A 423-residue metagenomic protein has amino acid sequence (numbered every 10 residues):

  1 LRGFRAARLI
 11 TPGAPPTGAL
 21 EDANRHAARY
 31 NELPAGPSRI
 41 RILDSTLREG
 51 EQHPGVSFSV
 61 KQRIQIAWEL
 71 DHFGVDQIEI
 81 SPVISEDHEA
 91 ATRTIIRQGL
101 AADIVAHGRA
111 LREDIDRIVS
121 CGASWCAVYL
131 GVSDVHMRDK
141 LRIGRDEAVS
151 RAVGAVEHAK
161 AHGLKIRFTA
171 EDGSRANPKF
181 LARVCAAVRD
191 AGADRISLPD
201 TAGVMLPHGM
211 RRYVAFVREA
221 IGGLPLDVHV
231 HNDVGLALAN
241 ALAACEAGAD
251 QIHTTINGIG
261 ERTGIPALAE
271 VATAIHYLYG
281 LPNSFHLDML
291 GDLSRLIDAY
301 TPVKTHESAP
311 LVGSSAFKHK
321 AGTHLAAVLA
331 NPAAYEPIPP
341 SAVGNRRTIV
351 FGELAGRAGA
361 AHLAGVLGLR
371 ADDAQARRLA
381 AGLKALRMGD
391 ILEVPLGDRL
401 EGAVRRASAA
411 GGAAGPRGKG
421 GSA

Functional and structural regions predicted by a protein language model:
G3-I40, D44-T46, G280-A423: A mid-to-C-terminal "edge-of-domain" accessory segment
I42, E49-Q77, T92-T94, Q98 (+2 more regions): Alpha/beta enzyme core
F58-K61, Q65, E86-A90, R109 (+14 more regions): Conserved active-site and cofactor/substrate-binding residues in soluble primary-metabolism enzymes
F73-H88, I104-G108: Short N-terminal amphipathic alpha-helices
P82-E86, G108-R112, L130-D134, A170-S174 (+3 more regions): Active-site-proximal loop/turn and secondary-structure-junction residues that shape catalytic pockets, frequently
Q98-I104: Short, structured active-site "lid" loops
D103, S197, Q251-T254: Short hydrophobic alpha-helical runs that function as membrane-insertion/retention elements
M205, R212-A330, A334: Catalytic alpha/beta core domains of metabolic enzymes, predominantly
